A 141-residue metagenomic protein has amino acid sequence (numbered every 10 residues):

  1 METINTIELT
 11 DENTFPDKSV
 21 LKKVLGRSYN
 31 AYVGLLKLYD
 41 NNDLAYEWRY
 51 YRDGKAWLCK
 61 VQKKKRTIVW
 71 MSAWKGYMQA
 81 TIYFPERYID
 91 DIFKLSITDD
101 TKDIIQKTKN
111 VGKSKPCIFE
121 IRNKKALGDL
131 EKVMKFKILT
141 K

Functional and structural regions predicted by a protein language model:
M1-K141: Charge-dense, helix-prone N-terminal extensions
